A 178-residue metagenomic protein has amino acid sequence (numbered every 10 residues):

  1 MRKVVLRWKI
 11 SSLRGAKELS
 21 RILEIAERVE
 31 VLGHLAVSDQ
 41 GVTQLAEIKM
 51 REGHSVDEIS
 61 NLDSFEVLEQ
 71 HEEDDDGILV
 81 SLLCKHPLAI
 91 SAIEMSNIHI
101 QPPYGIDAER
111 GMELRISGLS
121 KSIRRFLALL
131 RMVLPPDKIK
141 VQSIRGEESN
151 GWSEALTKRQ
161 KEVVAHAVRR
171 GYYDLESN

Functional and structural regions predicted by a protein language model:
M1-G118, R125-L127: DNA-contacting interfaces and partner/effector-binding or oligomerization modules in DNA-centric proteins
P102-Y104, P136-Q142, D174: Short, structured loop/turn "capping" segments at alpha-beta junctions
L114-S117, N150-E154: Short, glycine/charged-rich beta-strand-loop motifs at protein surfaces that mediate ligand recognition and catalysis
L119-S122, R145-E147, R170: Short acidic/polar capping segments at secondary-structure boundaries
Q142-W152: Short, Lys/Arg-enriched N-terminal segment that forms or immediately precedes the first helix of a structured domain
W152-N178: Helix-turn-helix DNA-binding segment
